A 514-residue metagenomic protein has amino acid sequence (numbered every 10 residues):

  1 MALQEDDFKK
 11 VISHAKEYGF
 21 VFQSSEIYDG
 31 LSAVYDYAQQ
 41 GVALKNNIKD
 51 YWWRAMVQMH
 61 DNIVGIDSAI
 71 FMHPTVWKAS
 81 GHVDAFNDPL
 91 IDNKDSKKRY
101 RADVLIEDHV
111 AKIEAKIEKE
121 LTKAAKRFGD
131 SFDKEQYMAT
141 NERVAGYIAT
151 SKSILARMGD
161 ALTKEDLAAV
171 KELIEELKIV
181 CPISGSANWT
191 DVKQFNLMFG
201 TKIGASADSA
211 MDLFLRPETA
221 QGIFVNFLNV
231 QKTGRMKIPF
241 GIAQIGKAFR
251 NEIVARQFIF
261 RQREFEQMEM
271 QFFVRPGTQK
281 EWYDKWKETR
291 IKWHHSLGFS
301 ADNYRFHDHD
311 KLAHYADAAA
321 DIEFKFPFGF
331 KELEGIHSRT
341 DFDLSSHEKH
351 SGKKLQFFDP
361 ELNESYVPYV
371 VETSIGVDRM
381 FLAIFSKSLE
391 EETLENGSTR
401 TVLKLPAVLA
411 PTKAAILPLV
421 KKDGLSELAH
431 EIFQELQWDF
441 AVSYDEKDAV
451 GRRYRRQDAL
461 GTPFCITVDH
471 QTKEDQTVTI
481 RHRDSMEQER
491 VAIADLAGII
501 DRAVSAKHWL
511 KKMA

Functional and structural regions predicted by a protein language model:
M1-A514: NTP/phosphate- and nucleic-acid-binding module
